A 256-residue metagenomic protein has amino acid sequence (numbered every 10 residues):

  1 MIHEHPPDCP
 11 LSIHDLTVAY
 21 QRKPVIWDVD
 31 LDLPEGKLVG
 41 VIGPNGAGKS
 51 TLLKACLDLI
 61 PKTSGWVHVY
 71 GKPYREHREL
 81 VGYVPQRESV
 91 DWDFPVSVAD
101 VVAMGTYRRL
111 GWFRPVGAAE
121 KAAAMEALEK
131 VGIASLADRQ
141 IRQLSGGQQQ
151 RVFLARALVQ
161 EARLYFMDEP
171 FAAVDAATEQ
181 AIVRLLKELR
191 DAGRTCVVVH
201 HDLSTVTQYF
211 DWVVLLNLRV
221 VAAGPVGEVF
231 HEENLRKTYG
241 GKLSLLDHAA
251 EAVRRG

Functional and structural regions predicted by a protein language model:
G65-H77: Conserved ABC transporter NBD signature motif
A118-L136: Conserved ABC ATPase "signature" region
Q140-L144, Q148: Conserved ABC ATPase signature
Y165-D168: Catalytic Walker B motif of ABC-type/P-loop ATPase nucleotide-binding domains
H200-H201: H-loop/switch region of ABC-family ATPase nucleotide-binding domains
V213-V226: H-loop (His-switch) and adjacent beta-strand-loop-beta switch element of ABC-type ATPase nucleotide-binding domains
G227, H231-E233, K237-G256: ABC ATPase nucleotide-binding domains
